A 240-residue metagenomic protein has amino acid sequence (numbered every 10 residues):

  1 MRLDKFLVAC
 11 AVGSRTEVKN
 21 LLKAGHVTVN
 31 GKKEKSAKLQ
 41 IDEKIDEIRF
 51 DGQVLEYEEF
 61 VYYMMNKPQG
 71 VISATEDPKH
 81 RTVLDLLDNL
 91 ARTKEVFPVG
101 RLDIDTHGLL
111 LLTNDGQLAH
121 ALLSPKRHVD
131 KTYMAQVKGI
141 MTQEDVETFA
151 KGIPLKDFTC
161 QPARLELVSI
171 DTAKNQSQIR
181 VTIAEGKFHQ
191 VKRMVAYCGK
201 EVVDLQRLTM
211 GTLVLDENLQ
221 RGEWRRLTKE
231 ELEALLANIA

Functional and structural regions predicted by a protein language model:
M1-A240: Basic, flexible Lys/Arg- and Gly-enriched helix-loop patches that mediate nucleic-acid binding at interfaces with rRNA
